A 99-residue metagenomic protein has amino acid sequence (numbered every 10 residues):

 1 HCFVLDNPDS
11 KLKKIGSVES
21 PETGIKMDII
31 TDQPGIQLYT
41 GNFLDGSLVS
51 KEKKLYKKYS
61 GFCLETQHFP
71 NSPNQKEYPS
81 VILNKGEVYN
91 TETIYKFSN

Functional and structural regions predicted by a protein language model:
H1-N99: Active-site pocket scaffolds in enzymes
